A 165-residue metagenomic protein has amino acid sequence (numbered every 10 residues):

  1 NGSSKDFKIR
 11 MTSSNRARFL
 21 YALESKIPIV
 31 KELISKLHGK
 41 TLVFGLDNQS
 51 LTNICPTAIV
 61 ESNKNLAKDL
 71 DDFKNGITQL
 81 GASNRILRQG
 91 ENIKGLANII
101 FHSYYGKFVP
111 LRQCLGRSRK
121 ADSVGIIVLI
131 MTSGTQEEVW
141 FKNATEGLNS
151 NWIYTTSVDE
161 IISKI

Functional and structural regions predicted by a protein language model:
N1-F7: Inter-lobe connector of SF1/SF2 helicase motors
M11-N53: Conserved interdomain hinge at the start of the Helicase C-terminal
L42-G45, Q49-E91, P110: Conserved helicase ATPase core of P-loop NTP-dependent helicases/translocases
Q49, L87-R88, Y104-K107, R119-K120 (+1 more regions): Conserved nucleotide-binding/hydrolysis micro-motifs of P-loop NTPases
N53, G90-I93, K107-R112, T135-K142: Switch/connector loops and helix/strand junctions flanking conserved nucleotide-binding motifs in nucleotide-processing
N75, D122-I165: C-terminal helicase lobe
L80-A82, Q89-Y105, V124-M131: A short beta-strand element within the Helicase C-terminal
N98, G106-I126, A144: Conserved SF2 helicase motif VI
